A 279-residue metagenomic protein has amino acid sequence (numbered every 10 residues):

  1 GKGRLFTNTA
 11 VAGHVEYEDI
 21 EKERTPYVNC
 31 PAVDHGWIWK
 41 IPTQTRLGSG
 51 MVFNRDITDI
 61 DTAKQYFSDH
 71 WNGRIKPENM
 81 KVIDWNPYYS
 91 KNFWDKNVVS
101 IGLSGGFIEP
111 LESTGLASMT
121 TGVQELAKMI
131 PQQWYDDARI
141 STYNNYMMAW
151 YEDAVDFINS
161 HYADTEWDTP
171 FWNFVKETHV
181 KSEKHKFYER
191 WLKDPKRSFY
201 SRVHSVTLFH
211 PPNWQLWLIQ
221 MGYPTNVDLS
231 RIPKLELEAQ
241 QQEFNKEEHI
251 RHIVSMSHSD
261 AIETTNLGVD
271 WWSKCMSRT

Functional and structural regions predicted by a protein language model:
G1-G3, L103, E236: An N-terminal domain-start capping segment
G1-W71, V123: Predominantly flavin-linked oxidoreductase catalytic cores and closely associated redox partners
V33-H35, F67, K81, D168 (+2 more regions): Acidic, low-complexity intrinsically disordered regions
W37-W39, W85, W94, F171-E177: Tryptophan-centered motif/residue detector
Q44, F53-A163: FAD/FMN-dependent oxidoreductases across multiple families
K128-T279: Long, low-complexity C-terminal extensions of enzymes
